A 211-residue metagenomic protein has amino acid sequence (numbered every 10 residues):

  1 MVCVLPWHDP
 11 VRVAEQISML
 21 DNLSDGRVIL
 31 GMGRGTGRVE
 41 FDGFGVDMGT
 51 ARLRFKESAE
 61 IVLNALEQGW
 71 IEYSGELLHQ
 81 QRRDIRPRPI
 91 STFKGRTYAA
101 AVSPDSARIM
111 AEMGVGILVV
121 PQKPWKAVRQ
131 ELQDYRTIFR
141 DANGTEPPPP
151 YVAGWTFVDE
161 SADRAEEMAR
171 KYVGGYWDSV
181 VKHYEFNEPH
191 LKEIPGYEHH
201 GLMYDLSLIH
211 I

Functional and structural regions predicted by a protein language model:
M1-V2, G31-G33, Y151: Beta-strand segments within the central parallel beta-sheet cores of soluble alpha/beta enzyme folds
V2, V120-Q122: Short beta->alpha connector loops at strand-helix junctions that form conserved, small/polar/Pro-enriched
V2-L5, D9, G154: Structured beta->alpha junctions
P6-G116, W125-Q133, T137-G144: Internal, glycine-rich beta/alpha segment that forms the wall or movable "lid" of small-molecule/cofactor binding
R34, P121, A153: Conserved residues at the C-terminal ends of beta-strands
G49-I85, K126-I209: An alpha-helical appendage that flanks or caps ligand/catalytic pockets
V102, Q122-K123, W155-T156: Histidine- and/or cysteine-centered catalytic micro-motif in compact active-site loops
